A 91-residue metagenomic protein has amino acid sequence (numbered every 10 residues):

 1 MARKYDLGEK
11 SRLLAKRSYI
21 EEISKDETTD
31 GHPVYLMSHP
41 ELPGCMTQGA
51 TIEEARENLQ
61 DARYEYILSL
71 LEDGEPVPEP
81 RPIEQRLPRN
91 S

Functional and structural regions predicted by a protein language model:
M1-S24, H32, E57-S91: Short, charged, surface-exposed hinge/linker loops at domain edges that act as mobile lids or interdomain connectors
Y19, Y35, C45-T47: Structural detector for hydrophobic anchor residues on beta-strands
S24-E41: Short aromatic-glycine-(Arg/Gly/Cys) micro-motifs in beta-strand/loop hairpins
P40, C45, L70: Short glycine- and Lys/Arg-enriched binding-loop motifs that mark or flank ligand-binding interfaces
P43-E54: A short, exposed loop/beta-hairpin motif centered on an aromatic-Gly-Thr core
